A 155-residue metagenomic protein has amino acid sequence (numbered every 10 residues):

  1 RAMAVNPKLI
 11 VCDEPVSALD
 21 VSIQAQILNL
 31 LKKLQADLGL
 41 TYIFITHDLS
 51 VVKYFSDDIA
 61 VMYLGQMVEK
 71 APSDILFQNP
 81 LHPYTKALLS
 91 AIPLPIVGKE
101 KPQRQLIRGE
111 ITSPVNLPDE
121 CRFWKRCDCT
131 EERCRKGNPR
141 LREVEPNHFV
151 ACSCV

Functional and structural regions predicted by a protein language model:
N6: Conserved catalytic motifs of ABC-family nucleotide-binding domains
V11-P15, L19, I23-P102: P-loop NTP-binding/switch modules centered on Walker-like glycine-rich loops
S73-V155: Charged, flexible cofactor/metal-binding loops and thiol motifs
